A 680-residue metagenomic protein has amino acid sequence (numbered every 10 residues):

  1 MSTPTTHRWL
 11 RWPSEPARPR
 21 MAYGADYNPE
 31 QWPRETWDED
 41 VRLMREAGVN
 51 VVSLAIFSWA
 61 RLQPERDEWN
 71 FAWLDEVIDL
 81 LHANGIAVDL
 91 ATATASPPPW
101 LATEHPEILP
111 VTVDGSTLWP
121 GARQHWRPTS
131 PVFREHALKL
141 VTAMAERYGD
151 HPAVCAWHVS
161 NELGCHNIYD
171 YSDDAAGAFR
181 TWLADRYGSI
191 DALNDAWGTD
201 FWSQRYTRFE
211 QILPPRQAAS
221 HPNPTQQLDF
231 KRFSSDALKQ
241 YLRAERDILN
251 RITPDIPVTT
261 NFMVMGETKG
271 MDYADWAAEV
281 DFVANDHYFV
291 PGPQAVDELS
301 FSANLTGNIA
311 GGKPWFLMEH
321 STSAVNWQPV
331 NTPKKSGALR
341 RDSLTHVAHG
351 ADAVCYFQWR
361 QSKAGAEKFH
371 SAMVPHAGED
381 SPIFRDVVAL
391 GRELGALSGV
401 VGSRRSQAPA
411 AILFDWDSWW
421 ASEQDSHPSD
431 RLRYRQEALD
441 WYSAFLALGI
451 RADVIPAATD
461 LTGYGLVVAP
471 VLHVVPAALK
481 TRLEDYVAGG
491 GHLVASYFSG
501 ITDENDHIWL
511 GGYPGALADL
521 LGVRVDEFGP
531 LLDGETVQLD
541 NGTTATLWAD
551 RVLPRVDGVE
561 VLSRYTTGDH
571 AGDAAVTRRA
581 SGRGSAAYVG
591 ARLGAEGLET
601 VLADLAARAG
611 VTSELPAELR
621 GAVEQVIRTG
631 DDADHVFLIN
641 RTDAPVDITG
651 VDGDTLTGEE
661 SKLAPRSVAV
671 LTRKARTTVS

Functional and structural regions predicted by a protein language model:
M1-S53, P64, D79-A83, A87 (+1 more regions): N-terminal carbohydrate-binding accessory modules
P19-M21, G48-N50, H82-V88, D150-C155 (+6 more regions): Short, well-ordered coil/turn segments that N-cap beta-strands
A22-P33, A55-A72, W119-L138, L163-N167 (+6 more regions): The substrate-binding groove and active-site-proximal loops of carbohydrate-active enzymes, especially glycoside
A25, M44, V52, L81 (+8 more regions): Conserved, mostly hydrophobic/aromatic
W32-E46, A137-A143, M265-W276, K335-S343: Short, acidic/polar
E39-E46, S53-T117, A145, E245-I252 (+1 more regions): Aromatic-lined substrate-binding rim segments of carbohydrate-active enzymes
D114-F282, D286-F289, P293-L299: Polysaccharide-binding and catalytic clefts of secreted carbohydrate-active enzymes
F209-I212, D255, N285-S680: Carbohydrate-binding surfaces of carbohydrate-active enzymes
